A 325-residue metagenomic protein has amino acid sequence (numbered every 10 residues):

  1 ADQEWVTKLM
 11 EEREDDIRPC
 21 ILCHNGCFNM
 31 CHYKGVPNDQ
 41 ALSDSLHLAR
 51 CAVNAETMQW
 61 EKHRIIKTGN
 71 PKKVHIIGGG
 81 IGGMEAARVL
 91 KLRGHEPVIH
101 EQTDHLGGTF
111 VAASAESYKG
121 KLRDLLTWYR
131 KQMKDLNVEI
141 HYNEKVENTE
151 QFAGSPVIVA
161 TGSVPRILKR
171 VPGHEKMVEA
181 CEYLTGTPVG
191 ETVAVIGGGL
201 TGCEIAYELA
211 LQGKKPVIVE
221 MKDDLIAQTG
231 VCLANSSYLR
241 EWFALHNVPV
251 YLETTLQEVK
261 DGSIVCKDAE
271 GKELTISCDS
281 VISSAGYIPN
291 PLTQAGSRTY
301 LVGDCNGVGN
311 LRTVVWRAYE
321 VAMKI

Functional and structural regions predicted by a protein language model:
A1-I77, I81, E85, V89-L92 (+3 more regions): Flavin-dependent oxidoreductase catalytic cores
N54-K67, K131-D135, Y142-N143, T161-G213 (+1 more regions): Glycine-rich dinucleotide-binding loop and its adjacent helix/turn
G80-G82, H105, S163, G199-T201 (+2 more regions): Residue-level detector of alpha-helix initiation sites
E96-L136, E208-T255: Rossmann-like dinucleotide-binding cores of NAD(P)H-dependent redox enzymes
H141-F152, V164, L252-S263: A conserved short coil-to-beta-strand element within the FAD-binding core of flavoproteins
G154-I167, Y183, C278-P291: Glycine-/small-residue-rich beta->alpha transition segments that form the dinucleotide
C203-I205, Q228-N235, Y300-I325: A conserved FAD-binding loop/helix module that cradles the flavin
G262-C266, K272-Y319: C-terminal catalytic lobe of FAD-dependent flavoproteins
